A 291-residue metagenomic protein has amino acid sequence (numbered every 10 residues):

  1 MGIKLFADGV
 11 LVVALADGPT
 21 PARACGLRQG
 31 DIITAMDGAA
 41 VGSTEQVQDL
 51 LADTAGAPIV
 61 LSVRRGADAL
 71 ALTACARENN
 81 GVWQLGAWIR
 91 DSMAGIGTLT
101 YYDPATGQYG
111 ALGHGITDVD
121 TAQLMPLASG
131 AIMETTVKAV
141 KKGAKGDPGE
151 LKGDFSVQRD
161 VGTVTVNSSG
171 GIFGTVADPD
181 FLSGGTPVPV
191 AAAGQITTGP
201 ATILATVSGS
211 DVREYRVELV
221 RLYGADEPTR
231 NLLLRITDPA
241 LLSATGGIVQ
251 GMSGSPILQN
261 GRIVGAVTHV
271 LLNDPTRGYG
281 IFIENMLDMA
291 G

Functional and structural regions predicted by a protein language model:
M1-Q29: PDZ/PDZ-like groove recognition
D8, Q29-G30, T197, S253 (+1 more regions): Short, flexible surface segments
R23-E45, I257-N260, V264-H269: Conserved PDZ fold ligand-binding element
A24, E284-G291: Short, solvent-exposed cationic patches
R28, Q48-A87: PDZ-domain C-terminal substructure recognizer with occasional recognition of PDZ-binding tails
A35-G66, D274-T276, I281-E284: PDZ domains, with a preference for the canonical peptide-binding region formed by the helix
E78-G246, Q250, Q259-N260, T268 (+1 more regions): Serine endopeptidase catalytic core focused on the charge-relay Asp
